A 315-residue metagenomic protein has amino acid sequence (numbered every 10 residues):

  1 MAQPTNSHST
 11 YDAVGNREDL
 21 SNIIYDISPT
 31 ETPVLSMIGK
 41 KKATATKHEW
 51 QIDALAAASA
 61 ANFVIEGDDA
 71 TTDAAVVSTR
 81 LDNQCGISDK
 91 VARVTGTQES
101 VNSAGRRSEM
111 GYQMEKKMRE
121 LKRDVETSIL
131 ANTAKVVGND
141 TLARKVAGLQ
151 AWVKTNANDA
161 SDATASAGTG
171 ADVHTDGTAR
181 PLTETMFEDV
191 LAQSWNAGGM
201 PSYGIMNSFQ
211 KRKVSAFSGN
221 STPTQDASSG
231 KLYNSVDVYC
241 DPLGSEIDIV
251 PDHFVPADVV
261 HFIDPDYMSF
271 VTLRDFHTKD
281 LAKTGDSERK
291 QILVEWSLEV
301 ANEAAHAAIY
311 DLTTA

Functional and structural regions predicted by a protein language model:
M1-A315: Flexible, glycine/threonine- and acidic-rich loop/arm segments that mediate assembly and lattice contacts in viral
